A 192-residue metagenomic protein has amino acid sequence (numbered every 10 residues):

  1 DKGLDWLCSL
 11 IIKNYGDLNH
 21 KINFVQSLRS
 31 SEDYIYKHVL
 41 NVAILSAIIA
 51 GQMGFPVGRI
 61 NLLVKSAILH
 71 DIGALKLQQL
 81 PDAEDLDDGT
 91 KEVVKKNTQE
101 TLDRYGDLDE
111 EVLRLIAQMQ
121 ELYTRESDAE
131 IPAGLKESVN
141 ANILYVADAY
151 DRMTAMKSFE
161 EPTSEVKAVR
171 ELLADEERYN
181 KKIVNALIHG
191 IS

Functional and structural regions predicted by a protein language model:
D1-K95, Q99-E100: Acidic/His-rich, divalent-metal-binding segments that scaffold phosphate/diphosphate chemistry
A67, G89, Q99-Y145, F159-S192: Histidine/acidic-rich helix-loop-helix segments that form or flank divalent-metal centers in metalloenzyme catalytic
H70, D148-A149: DG-centered beta-turn motif at the end of beta-strands
